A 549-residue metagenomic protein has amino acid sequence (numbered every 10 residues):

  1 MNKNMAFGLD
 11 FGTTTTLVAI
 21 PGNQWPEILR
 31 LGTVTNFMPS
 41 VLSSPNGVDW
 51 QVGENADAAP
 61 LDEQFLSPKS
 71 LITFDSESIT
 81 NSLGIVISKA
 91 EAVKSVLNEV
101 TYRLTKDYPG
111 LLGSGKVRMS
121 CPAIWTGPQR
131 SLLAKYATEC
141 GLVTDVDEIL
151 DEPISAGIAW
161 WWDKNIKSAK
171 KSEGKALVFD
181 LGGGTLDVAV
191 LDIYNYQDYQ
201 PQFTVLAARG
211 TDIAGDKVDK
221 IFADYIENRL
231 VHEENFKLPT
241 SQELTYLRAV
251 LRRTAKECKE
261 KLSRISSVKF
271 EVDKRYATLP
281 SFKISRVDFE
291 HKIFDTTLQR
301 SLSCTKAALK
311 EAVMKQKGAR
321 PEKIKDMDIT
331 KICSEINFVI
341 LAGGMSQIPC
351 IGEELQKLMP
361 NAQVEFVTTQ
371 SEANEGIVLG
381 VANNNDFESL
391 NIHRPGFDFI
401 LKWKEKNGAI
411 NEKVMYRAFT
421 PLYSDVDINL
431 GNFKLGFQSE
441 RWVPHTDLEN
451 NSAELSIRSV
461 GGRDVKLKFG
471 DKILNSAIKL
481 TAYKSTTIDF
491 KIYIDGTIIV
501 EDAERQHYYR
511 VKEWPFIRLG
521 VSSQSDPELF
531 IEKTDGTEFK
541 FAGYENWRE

Functional and structural regions predicted by a protein language model:
N2-E27, K164-F203, L341, V381: Gly/Thr-rich phosphate-binding beta-strand-loop-beta motif of the actin/hexokinase/Hsp70
F7-L9, S40-N46, F179, L191 (+3 more regions): Broad, structure-driven detector of short, well-ordered beta-strand segments within folded domains
T13, E233, K237-L238, Y246 (+3 more regions): Acidic, glycine/GT-rich loop-and beta-edge segments that sit at the periphery of enzyme/chaperone cores
Q24-G141, D147, K217-V268, E501-E549: Phosphate-binding loop and its immediate beta->loop->alpha context in nucleotide/phosphate-handling enzymes
P26-E27, F203-D212, T240, A362-T368: Short beta-alpha connecting loops at secondary-structure transitions that line or flank enzyme active sites
G53-F65, S70-I72, S76, L83-G84 (+1 more regions): Gly/charged contiguous loops adjacent to phosphate- or pyrophosphate-bearing nucleotide/cofactor binding elements
Y108, L133-K175, L181-G182, V218: Hydrophobic, small-residue-rich alpha-helical packing segments that form membrane-like cores
G141-S155, E353-G380: Conserved phosphate-binding/catalytic loops in two-lobed NTP-binding clefts
